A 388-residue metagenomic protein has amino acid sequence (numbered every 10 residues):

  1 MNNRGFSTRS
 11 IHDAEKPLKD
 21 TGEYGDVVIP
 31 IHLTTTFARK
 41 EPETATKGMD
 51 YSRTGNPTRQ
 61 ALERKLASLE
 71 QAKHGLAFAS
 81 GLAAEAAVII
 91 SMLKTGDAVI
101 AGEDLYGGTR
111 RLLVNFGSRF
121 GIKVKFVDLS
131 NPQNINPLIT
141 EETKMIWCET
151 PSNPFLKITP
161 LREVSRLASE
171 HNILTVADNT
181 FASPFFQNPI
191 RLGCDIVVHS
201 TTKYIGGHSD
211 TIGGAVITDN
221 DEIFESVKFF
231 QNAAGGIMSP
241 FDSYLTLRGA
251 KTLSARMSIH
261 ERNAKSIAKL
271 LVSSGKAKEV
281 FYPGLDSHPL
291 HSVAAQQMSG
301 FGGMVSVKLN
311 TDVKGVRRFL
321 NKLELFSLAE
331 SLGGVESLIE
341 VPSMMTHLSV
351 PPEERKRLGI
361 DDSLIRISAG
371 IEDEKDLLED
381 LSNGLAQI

Functional and structural regions predicted by a protein language model:
M1-N56, L62-R64: N-terminal "arm"/small-domain region of PLP-dependent enzymes with the aminotransferase-like
N2, K19-D20, H74-K276, F281 (+1 more regions): Conserved PLP-enzyme active-site core in the AAT-like
R9, V114, K123, E141-K144 (+2 more regions): PLP-dependent enzyme catalytic core of the Aspartate aminotransferase-like
E15, L33-R39, F181, K203 (+7 more regions): Glycine-rich beta-alpha junction loops
T36-A86, G108-N115: Conserved N-terminal alpha-helix of the aminotransferase class I/II PLP-enzyme fold
L69, L271-G275, L323: Acidic-histidine catalytic/liganding microenvironments
V227, R317-E324, D380-L385: Short amphipathic alpha-helices in soluble, non-transmembrane regions that often serve as interface/regulatory elements
E279-I365, A369: Conserved C-terminal alpha-helix-loop-beta "cap" of PLP-dependent enzymes that closes/shapes the active-site mouth
